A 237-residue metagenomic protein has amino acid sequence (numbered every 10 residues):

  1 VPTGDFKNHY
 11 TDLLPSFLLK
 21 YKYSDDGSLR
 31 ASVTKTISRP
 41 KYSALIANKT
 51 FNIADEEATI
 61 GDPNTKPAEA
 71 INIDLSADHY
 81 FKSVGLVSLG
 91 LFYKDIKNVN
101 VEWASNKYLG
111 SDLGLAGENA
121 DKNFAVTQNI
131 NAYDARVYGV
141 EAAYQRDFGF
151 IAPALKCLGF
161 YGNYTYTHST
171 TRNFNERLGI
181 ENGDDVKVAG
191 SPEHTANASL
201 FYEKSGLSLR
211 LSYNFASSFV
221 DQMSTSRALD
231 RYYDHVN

Functional and structural regions predicted by a protein language model:
V1, Y42-N48, D55-E56, N100-N106 (+4 more regions): Outer-membrane beta-barrel translocator domains and adjoining extracellular loop/strand segments of Gram-negative
V1-S24, T50: Signature of Gram-negative outer-membrane beta-barrel scaffolds
P2-F6, A58-P63, A125-N131, I180-V186 (+1 more regions): Extracellular loop and loop/strand-boundary signature of outer-membrane beta-barrel proteins
D12-S16, I60, N72, E193-N197 (+1 more regions): Transmembrane beta-barrel architecture of outer membranes
D26-L29, S83-V87, I151-P153, G206-R210: Repeated loop/turn-to-beta-strand initiation elements of outer-membrane beta-barrel proteins
K35, F81, Y202-G206: A generic beta-sheet turn/junction motif
I37-I96, L115-D147, V188-H194: Outer-membrane beta-barrel signature, preferentially recognizing the C-terminal barrel domain of Gram-negative
Y93-D95, L113-V220: Gram-negative outer-membrane beta-barrel transporters
